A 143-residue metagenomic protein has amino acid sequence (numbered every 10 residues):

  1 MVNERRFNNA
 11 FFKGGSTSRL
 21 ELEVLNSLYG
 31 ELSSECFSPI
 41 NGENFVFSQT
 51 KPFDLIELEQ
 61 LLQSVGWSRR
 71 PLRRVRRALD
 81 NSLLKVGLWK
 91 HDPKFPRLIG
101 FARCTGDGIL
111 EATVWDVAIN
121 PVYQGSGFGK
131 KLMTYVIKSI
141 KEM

Functional and structural regions predicted by a protein language model:
M1-S34: N-terminal mitochondrial targeting presequence
L22-R73: Short amphipathic alpha-helix that is part of the acyltransferase structural core
P52-L55, P121, K130: Alpha-helix N-capping/helix-start residues
R74-A118: A conserved beta-strand-loop-helix scaffold within acyl/acetyltransferase catalytic domains
Y123, G127-Y135: Conserved acetyl-CoA pyrophosphate-binding loop and the N-cap/start of the following alpha-helix in GNAT-like
M133, K138-M143: Conserved GNAT acetyl-CoA-binding A-motif
